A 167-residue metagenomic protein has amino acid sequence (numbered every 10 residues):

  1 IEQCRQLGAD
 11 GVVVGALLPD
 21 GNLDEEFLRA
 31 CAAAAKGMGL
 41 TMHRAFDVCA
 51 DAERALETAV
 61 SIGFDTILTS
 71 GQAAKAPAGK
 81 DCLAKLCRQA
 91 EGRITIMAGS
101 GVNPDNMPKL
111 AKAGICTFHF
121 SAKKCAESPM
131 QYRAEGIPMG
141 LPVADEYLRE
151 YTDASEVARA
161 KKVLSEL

Functional and structural regions predicted by a protein language model:
I1-Q3, D47-I62, L86-G92, I96-A98 (+1 more regions): Catalytic cores of alpha/beta
R5-V13: Ordered, amphipathic secondary-structure segments that act as subunit-interaction surfaces in large macromolecular
V13, T41, L68, T117-H119: Conserved beta-strand positions in the central sheet of alpha/beta enzyme cores
A16, M42-F46, G71, A98-S100 (+1 more regions): A cross-domain feature marking catalytic cores of carbohydrate-active enzymes and several ubiquitous metabolic/repair
A16-K36, C49-A55, G71-Q89, P104-K109 (+1 more regions): Active-site-adjacent beta->alpha loops and helix N-cap segments on the catalytic face of soluble alpha/beta enzymes
L23-R44, A78-P104, M139-L167: Alpha-helix-loop-beta-strand connector modules within alpha/beta enzyme cores
M97, I115-Y151: Active-site pocket-lining/capping segments in soluble small-molecule metabolic enzymes
